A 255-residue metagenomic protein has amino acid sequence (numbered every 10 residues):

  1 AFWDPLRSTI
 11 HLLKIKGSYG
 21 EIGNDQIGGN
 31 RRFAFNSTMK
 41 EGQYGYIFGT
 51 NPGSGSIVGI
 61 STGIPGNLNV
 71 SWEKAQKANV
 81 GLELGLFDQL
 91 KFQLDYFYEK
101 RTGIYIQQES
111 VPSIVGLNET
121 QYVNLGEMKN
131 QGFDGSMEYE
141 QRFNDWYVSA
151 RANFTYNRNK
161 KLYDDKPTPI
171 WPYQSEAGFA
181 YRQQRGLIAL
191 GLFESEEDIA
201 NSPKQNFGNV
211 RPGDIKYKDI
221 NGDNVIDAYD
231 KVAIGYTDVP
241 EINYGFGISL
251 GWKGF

Functional and structural regions predicted by a protein language model:
A1, L13-I15, G66, Q76-L82 (+2 more regions): Hydrophobic, lipid-facing positions within transmembrane beta-strands of outer-membrane proteins
W3-D4, D88-F92, F133, N144-W146 (+1 more regions): Repeated loop/turn-to-beta-strand initiation elements of outer-membrane beta-barrel proteins
D4-E73, K91, D95-M128: Solvent-exposed loop/turn elements at secondary-structure boundaries
S8-G17, V80, F92, V148-A150 (+2 more regions): Transmembrane beta-strands of outer-membrane beta-barrel proteins
Y19-G23, Y96-T102, Y139-Q141, F154-K160 (+1 more regions): Transmembrane beta-strands of outer-membrane beta-barrel pores
G29-Y46, R142-D238: Conserved small-residue
N67-S71, Y96-F143, A177-R182, I188 (+3 more regions): Outer membrane beta-barrel strand-and-loop segments of large Gram-negative receptors, especially TonB-dependent
S71, G81-E83, D95, S136-E140 (+2 more regions): Transmembrane beta-barrel domains of outer membrane proteins
